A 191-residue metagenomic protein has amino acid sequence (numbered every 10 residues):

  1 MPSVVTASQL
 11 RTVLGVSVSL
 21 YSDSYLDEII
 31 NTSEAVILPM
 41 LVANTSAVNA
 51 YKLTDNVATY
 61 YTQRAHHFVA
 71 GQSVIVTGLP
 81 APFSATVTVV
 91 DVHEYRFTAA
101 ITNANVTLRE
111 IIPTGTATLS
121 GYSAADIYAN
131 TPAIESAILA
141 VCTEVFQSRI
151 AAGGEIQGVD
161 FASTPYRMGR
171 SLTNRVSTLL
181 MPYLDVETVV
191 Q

Functional and structural regions predicted by a protein language model:
M1-Q191: Divalent metal-cofactor coordination and adjacent catalytic microenvironments
